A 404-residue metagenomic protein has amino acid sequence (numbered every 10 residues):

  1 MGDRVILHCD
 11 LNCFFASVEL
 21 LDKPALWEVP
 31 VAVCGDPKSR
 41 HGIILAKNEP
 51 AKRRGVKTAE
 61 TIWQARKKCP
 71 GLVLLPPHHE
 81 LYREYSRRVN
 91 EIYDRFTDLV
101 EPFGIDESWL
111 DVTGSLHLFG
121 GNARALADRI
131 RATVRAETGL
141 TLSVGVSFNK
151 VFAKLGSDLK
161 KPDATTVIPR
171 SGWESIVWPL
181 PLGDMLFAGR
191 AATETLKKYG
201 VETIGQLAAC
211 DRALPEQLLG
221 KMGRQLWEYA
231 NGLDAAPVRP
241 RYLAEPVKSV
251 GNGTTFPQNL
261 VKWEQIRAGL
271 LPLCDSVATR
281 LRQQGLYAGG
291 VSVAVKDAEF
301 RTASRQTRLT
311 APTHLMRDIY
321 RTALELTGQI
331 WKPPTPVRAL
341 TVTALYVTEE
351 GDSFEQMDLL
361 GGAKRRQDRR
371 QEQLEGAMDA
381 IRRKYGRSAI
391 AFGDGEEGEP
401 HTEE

Functional and structural regions predicted by a protein language model:
M1-E228, R241, T279, R365-E404: Gly/Gly-Pro- and Ser/Thr-rich, intrinsically disordered tail segments characteristic of DNA damage-repair and tolerance
H8, D184, A192-V337: DNA-contacting surface of Y-family translesion DNA polymerases
F14, P37-R40, A298-R301, V347-E350: Short, charged/polar surface micro-motifs in flexible loops or helix N-caps
V29, L142, D163, G289-V291 (+2 more regions): Change "...and in nucleic-acid phosphodiester-cleaving endonucleases..." to "...and in nucleic-acid processing enzymes
V73-L74, R301-R305, D352-S353: Short small-residue beta-strand/loop micro-motif enriched in glycine and branched aliphatics
S108-G114, S304-T307, M357-G362: Short, hydrophobic beta-strand segments
F148-V151, N231-G232, Y287-A298, V337-T348 (+1 more regions): A glycine-rich phosphate-binding loop feature that marks nucleotide/adenosyl-phosphate handling sites
A311-E404: Acidic, metal-coordinating catalytic segment for phosphate/diphosphate chemistry, firing primarily on the Nudix
